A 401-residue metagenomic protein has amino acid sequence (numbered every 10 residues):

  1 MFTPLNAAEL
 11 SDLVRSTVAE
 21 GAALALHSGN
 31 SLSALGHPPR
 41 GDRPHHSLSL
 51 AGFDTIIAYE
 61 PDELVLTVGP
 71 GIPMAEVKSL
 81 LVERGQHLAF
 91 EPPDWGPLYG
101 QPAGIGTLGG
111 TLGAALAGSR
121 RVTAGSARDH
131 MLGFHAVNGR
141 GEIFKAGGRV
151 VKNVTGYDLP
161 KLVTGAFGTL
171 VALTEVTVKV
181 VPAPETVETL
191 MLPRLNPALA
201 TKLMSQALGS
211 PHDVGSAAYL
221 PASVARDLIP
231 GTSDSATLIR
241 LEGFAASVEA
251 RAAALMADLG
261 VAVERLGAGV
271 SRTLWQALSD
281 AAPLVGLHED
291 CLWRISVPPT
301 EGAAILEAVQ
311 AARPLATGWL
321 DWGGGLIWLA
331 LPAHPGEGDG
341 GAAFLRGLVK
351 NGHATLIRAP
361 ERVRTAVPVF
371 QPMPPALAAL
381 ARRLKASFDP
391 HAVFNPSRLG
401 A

Functional and structural regions predicted by a protein language model:
F2-P4, L24-S28, L48-S49, V68-P70 (+9 more regions): General beta-strand structural signal in soluble alpha/beta enzymes
F2-W95: Glycine-rich N-terminal segment of FAD-binding domains in flavoprotein oxidoreductases, spanning the beta-loop-helix
S33-D54, G69, R120-R140, A172-E175 (+1 more regions): Structural signature of FAD isoalloxazine-binding scaffolds in flavoprotein oxidoreductases
H37-R43, S49-A51, L98-Y99, A262-A401: Conserved glycine-rich FAD pyrophosphate-binding loop
A75-V77, P197-K202, A245-A253, E301-A308 (+1 more regions): Short, conserved charged micro-motifs
W95-G125, D129, H135: Hydrophobic alpha-helical hairpins/lids featuring a short glycine-rich hinge
L132-E289: C-terminal substrate-binding/cap subdomain adjacent to the FAD-binding core in PCMH-type and related FAD-linked
